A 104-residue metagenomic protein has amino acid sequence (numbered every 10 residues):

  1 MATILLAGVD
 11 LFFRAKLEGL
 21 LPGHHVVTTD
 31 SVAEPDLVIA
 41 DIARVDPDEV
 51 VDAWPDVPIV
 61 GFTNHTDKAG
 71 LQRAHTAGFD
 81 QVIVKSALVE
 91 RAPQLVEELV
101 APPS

Functional and structural regions predicted by a protein language model:
M1-V27: Short, charged N-terminal beta->alpha structural module
L5, V38-D41: Structural motif
A7-G8, H65, I83-S86: Conserved residues at beta->alpha junctions
V26-E34: Short acidic low-complexity segments
D30, I42, H65-T66, A87-R91: Short beta->alpha linker loops
D36-L37, D80: Conserved acidic residues
A43, D48-Q81: Mid-chain, well-packed structural core segment of small domains
A69-P102: C-terminal structural segments of small proteins and small subunits
